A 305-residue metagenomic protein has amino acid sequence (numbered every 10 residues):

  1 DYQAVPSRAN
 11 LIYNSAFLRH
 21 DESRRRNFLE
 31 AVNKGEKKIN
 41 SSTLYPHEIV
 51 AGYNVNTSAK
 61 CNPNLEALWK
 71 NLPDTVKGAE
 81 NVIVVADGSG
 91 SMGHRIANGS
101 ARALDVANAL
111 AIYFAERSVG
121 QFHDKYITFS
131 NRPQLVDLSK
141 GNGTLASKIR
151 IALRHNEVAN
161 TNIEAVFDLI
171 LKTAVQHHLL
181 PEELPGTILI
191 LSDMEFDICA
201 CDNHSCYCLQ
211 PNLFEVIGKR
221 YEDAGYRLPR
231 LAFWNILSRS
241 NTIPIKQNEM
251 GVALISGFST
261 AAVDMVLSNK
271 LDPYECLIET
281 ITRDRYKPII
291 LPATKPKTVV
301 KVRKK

Functional and structural regions predicted by a protein language model:
D1-V106, E116-K305: Long lumenal/extracellular ectodomains of secretory and single-pass membrane proteins
